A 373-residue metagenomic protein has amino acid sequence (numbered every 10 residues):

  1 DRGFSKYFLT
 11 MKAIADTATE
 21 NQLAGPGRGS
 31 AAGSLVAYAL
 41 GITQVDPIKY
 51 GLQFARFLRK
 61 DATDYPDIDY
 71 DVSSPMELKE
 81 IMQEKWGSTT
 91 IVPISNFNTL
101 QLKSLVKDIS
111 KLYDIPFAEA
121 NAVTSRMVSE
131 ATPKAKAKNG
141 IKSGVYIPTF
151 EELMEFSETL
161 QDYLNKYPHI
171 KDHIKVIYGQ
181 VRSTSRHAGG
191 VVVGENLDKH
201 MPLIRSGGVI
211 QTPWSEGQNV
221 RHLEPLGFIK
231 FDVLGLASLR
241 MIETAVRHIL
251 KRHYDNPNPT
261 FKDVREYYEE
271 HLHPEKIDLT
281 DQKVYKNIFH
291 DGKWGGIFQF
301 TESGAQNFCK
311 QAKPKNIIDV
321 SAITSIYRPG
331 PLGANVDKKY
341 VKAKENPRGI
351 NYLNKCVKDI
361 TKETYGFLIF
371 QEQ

Functional and structural regions predicted by a protein language model:
D1-Q373: Alpha-helical scaffold/interaction cores of sigma-54-like transcription cofactors and many family A DNA polymerases
